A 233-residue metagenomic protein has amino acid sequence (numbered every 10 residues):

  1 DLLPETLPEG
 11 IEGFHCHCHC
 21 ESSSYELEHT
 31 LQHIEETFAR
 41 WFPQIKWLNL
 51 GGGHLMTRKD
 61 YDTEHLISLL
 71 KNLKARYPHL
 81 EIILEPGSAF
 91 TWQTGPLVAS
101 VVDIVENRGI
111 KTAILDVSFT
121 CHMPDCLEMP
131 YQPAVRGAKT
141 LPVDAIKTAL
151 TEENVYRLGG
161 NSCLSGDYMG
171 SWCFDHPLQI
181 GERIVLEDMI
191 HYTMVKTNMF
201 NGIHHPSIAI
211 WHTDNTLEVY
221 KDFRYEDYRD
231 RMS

Functional and structural regions predicted by a protein language model:
D1-N49, H54, K59-E64, L69-R76: Active-site-proximal beta-alpha core segment in soluble small-molecule metabolic enzymes
P8, E12-H15, I82, S162 (+1 more regions): Generic alpha-helix detector with strongest preference for long hydrophobic helices that associate with membranes
I45-W47, L80-P86: Flexible, glycine/charged-enriched surface loops at secondary-structure junctions
L84-S233: Charged (often Lys/Glu-rich) extended helix/loop segments that serve as interaction or gating elements
